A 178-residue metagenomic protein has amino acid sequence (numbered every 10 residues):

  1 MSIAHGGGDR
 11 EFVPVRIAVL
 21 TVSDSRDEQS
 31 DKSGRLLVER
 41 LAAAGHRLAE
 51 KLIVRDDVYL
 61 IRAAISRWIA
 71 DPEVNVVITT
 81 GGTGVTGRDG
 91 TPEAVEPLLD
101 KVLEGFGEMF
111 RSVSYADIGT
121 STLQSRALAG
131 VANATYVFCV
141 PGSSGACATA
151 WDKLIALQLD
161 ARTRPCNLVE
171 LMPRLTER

Functional and structural regions predicted by a protein language model:
M1-R178: Non-catalytic beta/alpha edge segments that cap or flank active sites
